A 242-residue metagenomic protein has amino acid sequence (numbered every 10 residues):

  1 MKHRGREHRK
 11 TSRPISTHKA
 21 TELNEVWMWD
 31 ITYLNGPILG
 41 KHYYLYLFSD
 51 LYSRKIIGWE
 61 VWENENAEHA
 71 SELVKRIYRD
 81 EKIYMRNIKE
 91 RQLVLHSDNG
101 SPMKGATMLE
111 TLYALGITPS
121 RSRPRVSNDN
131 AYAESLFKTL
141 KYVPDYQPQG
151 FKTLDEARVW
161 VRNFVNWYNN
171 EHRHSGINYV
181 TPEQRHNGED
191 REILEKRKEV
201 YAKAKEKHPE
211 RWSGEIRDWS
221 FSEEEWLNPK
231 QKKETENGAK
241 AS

Functional and structural regions predicted by a protein language model:
M1-V26, V126, H186-K198: Basic, flexible linker segments flanking DNA-binding modules in nucleic acid-interacting mobile-element proteins
R4-H8, R91-N99, Y113-Y132, Y146-L154: RNase H-like polynucleotidyl transferase catalytic core
N24, L45, N66, A70 (+5 more regions): Hydrophobic (often cysteine-bearing) scaffold residues that line and stabilize catalytic clefts of nucleotide/cofactor
E25-I57, E63-E65: An active-site-proximal beta-strand-loop segment
D30, F48, R54, V74 (+8 more regions): Mobile genetic element proteins and their domesticated derivatives, centered on retroelements and DNA transposons
G40-K41, K104-A106: Catalytic cores and conserved motifs of cyclic dinucleotide signaling enzymes
K41, E60-R86: Active-site beta-loop-alpha junctions of metal-dependent nucleic acid enzymes, especially the RNase H-like/DDE
A106, Y113-I117, K141-S242: C-terminal domain-tail junction helix/linker
